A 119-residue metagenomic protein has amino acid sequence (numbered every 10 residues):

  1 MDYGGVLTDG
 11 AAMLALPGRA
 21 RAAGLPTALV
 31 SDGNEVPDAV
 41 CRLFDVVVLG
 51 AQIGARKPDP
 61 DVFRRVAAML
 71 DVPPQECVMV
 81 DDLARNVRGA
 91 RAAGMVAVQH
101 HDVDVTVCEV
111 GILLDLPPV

Functional and structural regions predicted by a protein language model:
M1, L14, L25, V30 (+1 more regions): Asp-based, Mg2+/Mn2+-dependent phosphohydrolase catalytic module
M1-G10: Asp-based phosphoryl-transfer active-site loop
M13-R21: Short amphipathic alpha-helical segments and helix-helix/interface helices
